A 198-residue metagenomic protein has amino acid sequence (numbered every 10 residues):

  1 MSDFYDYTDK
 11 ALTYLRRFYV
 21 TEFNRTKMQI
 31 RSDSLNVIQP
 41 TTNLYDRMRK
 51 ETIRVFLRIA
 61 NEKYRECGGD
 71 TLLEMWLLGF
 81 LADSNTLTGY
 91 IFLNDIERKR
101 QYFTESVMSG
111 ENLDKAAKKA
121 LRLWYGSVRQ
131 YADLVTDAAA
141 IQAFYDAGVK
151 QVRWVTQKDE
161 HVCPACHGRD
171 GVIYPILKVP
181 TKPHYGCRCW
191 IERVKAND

Functional and structural regions predicted by a protein language model:
M1-A139, A147-G148, K195-D198: N-terminal leader/targeting and assembly helices and adjacent pre-domain segments
K118-D198: Acidic, glycine-rich two-metal-ion catalytic cores of nucleic acid-processing enzymes
